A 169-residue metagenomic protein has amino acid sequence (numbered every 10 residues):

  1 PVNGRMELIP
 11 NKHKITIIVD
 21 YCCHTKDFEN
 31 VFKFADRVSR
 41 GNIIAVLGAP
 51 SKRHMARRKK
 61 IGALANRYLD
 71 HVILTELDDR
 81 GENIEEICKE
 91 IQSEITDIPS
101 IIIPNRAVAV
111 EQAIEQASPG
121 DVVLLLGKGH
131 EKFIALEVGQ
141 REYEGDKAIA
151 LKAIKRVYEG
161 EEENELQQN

Functional and structural regions predicted by a protein language model:
P1-N169: ATP-dependent carboxylate-amine ligase
